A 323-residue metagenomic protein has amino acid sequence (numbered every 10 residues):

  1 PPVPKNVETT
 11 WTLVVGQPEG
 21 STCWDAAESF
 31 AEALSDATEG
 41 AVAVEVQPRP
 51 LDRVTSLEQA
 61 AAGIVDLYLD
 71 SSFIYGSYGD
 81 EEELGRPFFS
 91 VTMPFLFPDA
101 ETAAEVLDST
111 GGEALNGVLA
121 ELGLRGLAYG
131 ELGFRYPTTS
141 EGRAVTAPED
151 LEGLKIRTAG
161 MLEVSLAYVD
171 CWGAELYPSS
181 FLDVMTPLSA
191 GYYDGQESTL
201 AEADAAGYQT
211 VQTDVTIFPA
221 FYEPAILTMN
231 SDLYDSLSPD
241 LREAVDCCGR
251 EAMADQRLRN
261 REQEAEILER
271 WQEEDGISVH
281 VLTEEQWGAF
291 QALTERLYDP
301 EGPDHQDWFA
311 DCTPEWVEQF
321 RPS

Functional and structural regions predicted by a protein language model:
P1-P98, R125-S323: N-terminal secretory/targeting leader peptides
P98-V118: A gly/proline- and charged-residue-enriched helix-loop-helix capping module
